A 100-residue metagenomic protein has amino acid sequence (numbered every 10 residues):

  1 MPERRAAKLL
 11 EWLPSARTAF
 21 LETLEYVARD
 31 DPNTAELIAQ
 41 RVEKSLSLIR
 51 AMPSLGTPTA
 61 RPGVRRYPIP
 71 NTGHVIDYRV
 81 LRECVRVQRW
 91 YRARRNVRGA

Functional and structural regions predicted by a protein language model:
M1, I69, H74-A100: Enriched for short, Lys/Arg-rich terminal
M1-A39: Arg/Lys-rich, positively charged N-terminal/basic patches that mediate binding to nucleic acids
A16, V42, Y78: GIY-YIG nuclease signature motif recognition
A19, P62, T72-V75: A general secondary-structure boundary signal
E36-L37, T57-T59, G99: Short, hydrophobic secondary-structure boundary micro-motifs
K44-P70: A short, surface-exposed loop/turn module that caps and links secondary-structure elements
